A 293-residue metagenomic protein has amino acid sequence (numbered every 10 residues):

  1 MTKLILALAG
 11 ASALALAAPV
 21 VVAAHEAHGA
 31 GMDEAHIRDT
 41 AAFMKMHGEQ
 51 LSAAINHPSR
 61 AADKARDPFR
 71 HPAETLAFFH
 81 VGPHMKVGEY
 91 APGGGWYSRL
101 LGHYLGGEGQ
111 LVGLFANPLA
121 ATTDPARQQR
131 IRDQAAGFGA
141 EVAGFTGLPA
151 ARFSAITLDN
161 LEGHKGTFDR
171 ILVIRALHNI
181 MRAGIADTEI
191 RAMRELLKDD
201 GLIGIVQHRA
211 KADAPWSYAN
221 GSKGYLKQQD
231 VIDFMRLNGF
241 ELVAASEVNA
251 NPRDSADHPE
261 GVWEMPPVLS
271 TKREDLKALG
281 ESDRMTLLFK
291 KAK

Functional and structural regions predicted by a protein language model:
E49-F78, G82: Class I SAM-dependent methyltransferase Rossmann-like catalytic core, especially the SAM/SAH-binding loop
P83-G93: Conserved class I S-adenosyl-L-methionine
G102-H103, A186-D199: A short glycine-rich, Lys/Arg-flanked "PGG" loop and its adjoining helix->strand segment in the class I
A126-N160: S-adenosyl-L-methionine
L158, N179-A192: A short, conserved alpha-helix within the catalytic core of class I
L161-I171: A short acidic, Gly/Pro-enriched loop at the edge of an enzyme's catalytic core that lines a small-molecule cofactor
D200-H208: Conserved beta-strand signature within the Rossmann-like core of class I S-adenosyl-L-methionine
S255-K293: Core SAM-dependent methyltransferase catalytic element
